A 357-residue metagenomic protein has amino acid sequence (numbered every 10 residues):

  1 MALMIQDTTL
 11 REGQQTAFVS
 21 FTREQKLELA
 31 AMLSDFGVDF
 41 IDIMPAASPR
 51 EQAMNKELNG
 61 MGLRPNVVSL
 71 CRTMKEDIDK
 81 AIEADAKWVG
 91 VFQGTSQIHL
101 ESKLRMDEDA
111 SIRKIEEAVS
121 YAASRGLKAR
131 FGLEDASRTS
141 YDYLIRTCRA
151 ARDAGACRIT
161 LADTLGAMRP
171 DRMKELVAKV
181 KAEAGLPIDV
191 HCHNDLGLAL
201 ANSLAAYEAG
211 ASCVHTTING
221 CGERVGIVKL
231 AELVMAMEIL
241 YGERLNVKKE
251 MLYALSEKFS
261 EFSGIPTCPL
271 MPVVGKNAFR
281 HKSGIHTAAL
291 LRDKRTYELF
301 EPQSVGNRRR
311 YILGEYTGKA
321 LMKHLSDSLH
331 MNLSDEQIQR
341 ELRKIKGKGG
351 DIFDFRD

Functional and structural regions predicted by a protein language model:
L3, G242-D357: A mid-to-C-terminal "edge-of-domain" accessory segment
L3-I5, E12-F40, A53-M61, K75-L186 (+1 more regions): Alpha/beta enzyme core
F36, M61, F92, A118-Y121 (+9 more regions): Change "in soluble alpha/beta enzymes" to "in soluble alpha/beta proteins
A46: Glycine-rich phosphate-binding loops of nucleotide-dependent enzymes
R64-C71: A glycine-rich helix N-cap at a beta->alpha junction
S69, D135-Y143, H193-L198, E250: Active-site glycine- and acidic-residue-rich loops that bind and position anionic ligands or nucleotide-like cofactors
M168, K174-R292: Catalytic alpha/beta core domains of metabolic enzymes, predominantly
